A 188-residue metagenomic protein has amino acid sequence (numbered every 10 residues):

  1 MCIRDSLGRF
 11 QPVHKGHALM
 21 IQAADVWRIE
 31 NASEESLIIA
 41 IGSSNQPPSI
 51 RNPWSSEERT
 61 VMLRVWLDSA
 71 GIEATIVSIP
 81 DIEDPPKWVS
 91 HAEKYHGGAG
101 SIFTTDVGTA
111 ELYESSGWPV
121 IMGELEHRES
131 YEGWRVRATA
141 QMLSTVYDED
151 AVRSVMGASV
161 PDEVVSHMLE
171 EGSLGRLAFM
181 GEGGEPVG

Functional and structural regions predicted by a protein language model:
R4-G188: Nucleotidyltransferase catalytic core that binds NTPs
